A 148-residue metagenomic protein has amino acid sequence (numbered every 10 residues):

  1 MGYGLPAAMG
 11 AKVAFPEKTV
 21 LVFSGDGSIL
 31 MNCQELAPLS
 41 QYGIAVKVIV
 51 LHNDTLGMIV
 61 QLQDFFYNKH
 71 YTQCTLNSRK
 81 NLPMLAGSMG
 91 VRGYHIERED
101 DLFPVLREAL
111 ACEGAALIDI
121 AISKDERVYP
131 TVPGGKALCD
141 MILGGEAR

Functional and structural regions predicted by a protein language model:
M1-R148: Thiamine diphosphate
